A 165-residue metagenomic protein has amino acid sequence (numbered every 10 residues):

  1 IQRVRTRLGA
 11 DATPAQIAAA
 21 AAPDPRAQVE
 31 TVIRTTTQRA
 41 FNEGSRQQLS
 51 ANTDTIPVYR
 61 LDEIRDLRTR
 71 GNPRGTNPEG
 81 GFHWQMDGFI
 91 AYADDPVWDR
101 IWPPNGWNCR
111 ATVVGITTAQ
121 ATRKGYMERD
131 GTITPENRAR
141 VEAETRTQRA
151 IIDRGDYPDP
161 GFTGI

Functional and structural regions predicted by a protein language model:
I1-G106, V114-I165: Domain-core detector
